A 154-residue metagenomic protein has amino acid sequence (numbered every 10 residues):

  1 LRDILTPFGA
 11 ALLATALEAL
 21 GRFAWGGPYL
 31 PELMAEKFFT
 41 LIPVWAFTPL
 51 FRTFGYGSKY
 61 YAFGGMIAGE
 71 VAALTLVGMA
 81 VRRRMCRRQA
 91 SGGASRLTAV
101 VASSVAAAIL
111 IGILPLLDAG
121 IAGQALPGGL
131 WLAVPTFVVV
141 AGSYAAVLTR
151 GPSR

Functional and structural regions predicted by a protein language model:
L1, M85-S95, P152-R154: Membrane-interfacial, low-structure loops and terminal tails that flank and connect transmembrane helices in multi-pass
R2-G27: N-terminal signal-anchor transmembrane alpha helix
A11-L20, T40, V44-T48, V71-M79 (+1 more regions): Transmembrane alpha-helical segments of multi-pass membrane transport proteins and ion-pumping complexes
F23, G27, R82, C86-R87 (+1 more regions): Transmembrane helix-loop junctions in multipass membrane proteins, especially transporters and channels
P28-G55: Extracytosolic (periplasmic/ER-lumenal) interhelical loops and adjacent juxtamembrane/interface segments of multi-pass
F47-G69: Hydrophobic alpha-helical transmembrane segments
Y56, V77-A90: Juxtamembrane helix-break-helix junctions at the cytosolic face of small multi-pass alpha-helical membrane proteins
Y61-A72, L76-V77, G93-S153: Membrane-embedded alpha-helical segments of integral membrane proteins
